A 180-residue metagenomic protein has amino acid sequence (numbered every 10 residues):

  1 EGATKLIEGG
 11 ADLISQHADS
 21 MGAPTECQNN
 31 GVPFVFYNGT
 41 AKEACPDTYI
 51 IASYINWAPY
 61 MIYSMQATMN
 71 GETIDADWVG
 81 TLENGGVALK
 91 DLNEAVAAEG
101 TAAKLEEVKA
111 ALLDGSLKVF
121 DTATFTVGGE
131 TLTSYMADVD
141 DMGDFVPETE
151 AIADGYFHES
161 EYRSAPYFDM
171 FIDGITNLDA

Functional and structural regions predicted by a protein language model:
E1-A180: A residue-level marker of the well-folded mature domains of exported/periplasmic proteins
